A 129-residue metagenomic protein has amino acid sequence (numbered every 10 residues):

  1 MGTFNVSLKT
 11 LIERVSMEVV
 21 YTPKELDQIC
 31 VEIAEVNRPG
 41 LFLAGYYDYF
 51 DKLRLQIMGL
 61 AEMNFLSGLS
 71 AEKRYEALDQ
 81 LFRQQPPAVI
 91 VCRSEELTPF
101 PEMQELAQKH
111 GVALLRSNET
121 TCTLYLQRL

Functional and structural regions predicted by a protein language model:
M1-F82: Gly/Thr-rich phosphate-binding loop signature of adenosyl cofactor/nucleotide-binding cores
L55-Q56, P87-V89: Generic beta-sheet signal
F65-L69, V89-S94: Short coil/turn segments at secondary-structure boundaries
K73-Y75, Q104-Q108: Short, solvent-exposed amphipathic alpha-helical segments in soluble enzyme and RNA/protein-processing domains
F82-A88, Q108-G111: Short, surface-exposed connector motifs at secondary-structure boundaries
C92-L97, N118-T121: Short beta-alpha junction loops
E96-E105: Short, glycine/polar-rich helix-capping loops at beta-to-alpha or helix-loop-helix junctions that flank or form
K109-L129: Long, charge-dense
